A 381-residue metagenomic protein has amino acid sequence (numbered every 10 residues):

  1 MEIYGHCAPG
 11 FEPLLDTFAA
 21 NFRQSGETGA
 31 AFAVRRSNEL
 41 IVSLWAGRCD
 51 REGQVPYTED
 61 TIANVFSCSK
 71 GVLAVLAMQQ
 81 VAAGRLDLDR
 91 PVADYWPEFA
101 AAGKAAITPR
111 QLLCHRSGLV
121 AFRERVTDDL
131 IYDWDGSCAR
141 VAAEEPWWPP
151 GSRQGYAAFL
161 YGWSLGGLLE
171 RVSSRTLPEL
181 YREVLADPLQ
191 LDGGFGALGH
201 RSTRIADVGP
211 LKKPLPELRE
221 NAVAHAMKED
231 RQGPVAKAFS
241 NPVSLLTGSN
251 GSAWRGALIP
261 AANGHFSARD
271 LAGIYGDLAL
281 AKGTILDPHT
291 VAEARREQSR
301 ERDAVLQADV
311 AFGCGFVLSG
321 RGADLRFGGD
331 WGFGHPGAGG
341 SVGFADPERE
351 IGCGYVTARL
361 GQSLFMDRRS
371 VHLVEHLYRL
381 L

Functional and structural regions predicted by a protein language model:
M1-R48, D60, R153, E170-P188 (+2 more regions): Catalytic loop of the DD-peptidase/beta-lactamase superfamily, centered on the K-T-G motif and neighboring
C7-G10, L88, A105, L130 (+1 more regions): Residue-level signature of the cytosolic catalytic core of signaling kinases
E12, G71-V75, R90, I107-R110 (+5 more regions): A structural signal for well-ordered alpha-helical segments within the folded catalytic domains of diverse enzymes
F22, V81-A82: Alpha-helix C-terminal capping/helix-coil junction sites
E59, N64-C68, V72, A82-E124 (+3 more regions): Active-site helix/loop module of the DD-peptidase/beta-lactamase fold, centered on the serine-lysine SxxK catalytic
M78: Glycan-recognition surfaces in beta-rich domains, encompassing non-catalytic CBMs and lectin-like receptor-binding
E144-G151: Cytochrome P450 catalytic-domain "roof"
S152-F159: Cytochrome P450
